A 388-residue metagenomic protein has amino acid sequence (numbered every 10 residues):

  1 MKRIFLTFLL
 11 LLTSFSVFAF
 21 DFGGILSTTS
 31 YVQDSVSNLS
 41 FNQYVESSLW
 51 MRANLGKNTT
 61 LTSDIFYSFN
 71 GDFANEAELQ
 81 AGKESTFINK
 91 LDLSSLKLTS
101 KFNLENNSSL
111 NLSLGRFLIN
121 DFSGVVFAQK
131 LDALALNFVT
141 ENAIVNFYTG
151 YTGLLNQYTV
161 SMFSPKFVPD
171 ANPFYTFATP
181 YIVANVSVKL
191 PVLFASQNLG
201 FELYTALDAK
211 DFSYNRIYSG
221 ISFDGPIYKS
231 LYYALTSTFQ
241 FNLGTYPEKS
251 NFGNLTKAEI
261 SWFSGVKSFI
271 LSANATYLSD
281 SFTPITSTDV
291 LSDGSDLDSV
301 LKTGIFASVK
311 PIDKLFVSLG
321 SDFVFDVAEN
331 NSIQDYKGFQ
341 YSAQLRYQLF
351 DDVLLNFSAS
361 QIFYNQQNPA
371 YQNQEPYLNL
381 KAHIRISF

Functional and structural regions predicted by a protein language model:
M1-I4: Positively charged n-region of N-terminal signal peptides that target proteins for export
F20-N42, N274-T276: Short glycine/proline- and aromatic-enriched beta-strand/turn motifs that initiate or cap beta-hairpins
D21, T60, L104-N111, N120-D121 (+7 more regions): Signature for the C-terminal beta-barrel architecture of outer-membrane proteins
Q33-V45, A53-L112, L118-A128, L243-S250 (+2 more regions): Surface-exposed loop and membrane-interface regions of Gram-negative outer-membrane beta-barrel proteins
T283-V300: Flexible internal linker/loop segments at domain or repeat junctions
Q374-F388: Outer-membrane beta-barrel "beta-signal"
